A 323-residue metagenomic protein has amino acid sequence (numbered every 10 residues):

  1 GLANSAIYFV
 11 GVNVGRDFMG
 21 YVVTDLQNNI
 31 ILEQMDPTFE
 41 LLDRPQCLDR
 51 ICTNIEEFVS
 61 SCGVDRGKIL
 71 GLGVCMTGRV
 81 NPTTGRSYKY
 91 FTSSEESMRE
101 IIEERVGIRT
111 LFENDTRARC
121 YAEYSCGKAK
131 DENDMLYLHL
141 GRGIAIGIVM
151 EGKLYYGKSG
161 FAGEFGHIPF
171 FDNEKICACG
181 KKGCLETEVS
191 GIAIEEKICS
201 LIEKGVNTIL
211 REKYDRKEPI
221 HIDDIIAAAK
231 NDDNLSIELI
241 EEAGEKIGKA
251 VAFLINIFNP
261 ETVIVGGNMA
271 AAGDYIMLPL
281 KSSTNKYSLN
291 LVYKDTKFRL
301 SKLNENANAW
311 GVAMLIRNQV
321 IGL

Functional and structural regions predicted by a protein language model:
G1-K68, V106, D172-N173, K181-L323: ATP-binding/phosphotransfer module of carbohydrate and carboxylate kinases, centering on a glycine-rich
V12, G71-C75, R79-E196, G311 (+1 more regions): Phosphate-binding/catalytic loop of phosphoryl-transfer enzymes
